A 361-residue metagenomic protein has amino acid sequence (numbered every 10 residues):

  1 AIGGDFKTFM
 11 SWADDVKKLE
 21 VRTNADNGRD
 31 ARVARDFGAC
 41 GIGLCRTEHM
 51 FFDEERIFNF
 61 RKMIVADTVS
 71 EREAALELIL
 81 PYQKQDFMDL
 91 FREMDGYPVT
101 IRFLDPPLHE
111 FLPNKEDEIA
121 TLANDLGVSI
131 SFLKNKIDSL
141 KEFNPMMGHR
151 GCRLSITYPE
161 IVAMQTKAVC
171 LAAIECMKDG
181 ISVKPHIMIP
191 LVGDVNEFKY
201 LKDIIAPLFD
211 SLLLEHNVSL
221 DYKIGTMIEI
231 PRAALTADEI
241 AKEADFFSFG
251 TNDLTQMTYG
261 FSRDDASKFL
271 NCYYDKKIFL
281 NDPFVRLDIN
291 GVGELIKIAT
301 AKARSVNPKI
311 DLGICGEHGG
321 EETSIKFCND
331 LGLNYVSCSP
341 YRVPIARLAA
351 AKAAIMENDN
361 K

Functional and structural regions predicted by a protein language model:
I2-K361: Conserved alpha/beta-domain cores
